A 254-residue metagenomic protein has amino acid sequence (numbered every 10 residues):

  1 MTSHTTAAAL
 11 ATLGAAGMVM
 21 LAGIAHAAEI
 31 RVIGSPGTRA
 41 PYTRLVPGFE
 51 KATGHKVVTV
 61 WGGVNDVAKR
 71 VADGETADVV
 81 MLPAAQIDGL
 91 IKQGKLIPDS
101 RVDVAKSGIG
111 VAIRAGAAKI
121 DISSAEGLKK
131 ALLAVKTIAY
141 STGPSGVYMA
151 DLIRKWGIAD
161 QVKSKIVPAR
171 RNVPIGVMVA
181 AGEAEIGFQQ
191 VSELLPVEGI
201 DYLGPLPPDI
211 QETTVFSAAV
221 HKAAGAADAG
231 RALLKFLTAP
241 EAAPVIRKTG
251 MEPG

Functional and structural regions predicted by a protein language model:
M1-T6: N-terminal secretory signal peptides that target proteins for export/translocation
A7-A8, G63: Hydrophobic alpha-helical segments, principally membrane-spanning helices and signal/leader peptides
A11-A22: Bacterial N-terminal signal peptides
H26-E75, M81-S107, I113-G254: Exported/periplasmic ABC-transporter solute-binding proteins
